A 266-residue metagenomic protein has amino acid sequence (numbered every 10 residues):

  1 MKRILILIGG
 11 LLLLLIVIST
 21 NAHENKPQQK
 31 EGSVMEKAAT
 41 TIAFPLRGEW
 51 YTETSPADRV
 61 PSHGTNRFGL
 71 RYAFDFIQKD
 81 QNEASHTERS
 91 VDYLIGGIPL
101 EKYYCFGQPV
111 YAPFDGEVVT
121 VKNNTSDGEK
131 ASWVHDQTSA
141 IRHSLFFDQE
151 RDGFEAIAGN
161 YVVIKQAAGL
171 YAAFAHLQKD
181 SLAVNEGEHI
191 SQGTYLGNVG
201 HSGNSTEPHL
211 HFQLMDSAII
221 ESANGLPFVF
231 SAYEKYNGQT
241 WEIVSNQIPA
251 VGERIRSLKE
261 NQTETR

Functional and structural regions predicted by a protein language model:
M1-G10: N-terminal Sec-pathway targeting helices
L12-E31: Bacterial Sec-dependent signal peptides at the C-terminal "C-region" and cleavage site
K37-T40, Y51-E53, P61-H63, D148 (+4 more regions): Acidic, glycine-rich catalytic/binding loops that coordinate metals and/or anionic ligands
R47-E49, G69-A73, C105-G107, P113 (+2 more regions): Extracytoplasmic
S90, L94-G96, L100, E117-L177: Zn2+-dependent peptidoglycan hydrolase active-site motif and core
V110-V118, G193: Generic structural motif
L170-G193: Short histidine-centered loop motifs in beta-beta connectors
S191-S205: Short hydrophobic beta/alpha edge segments that flank linear recognition/processing sites
